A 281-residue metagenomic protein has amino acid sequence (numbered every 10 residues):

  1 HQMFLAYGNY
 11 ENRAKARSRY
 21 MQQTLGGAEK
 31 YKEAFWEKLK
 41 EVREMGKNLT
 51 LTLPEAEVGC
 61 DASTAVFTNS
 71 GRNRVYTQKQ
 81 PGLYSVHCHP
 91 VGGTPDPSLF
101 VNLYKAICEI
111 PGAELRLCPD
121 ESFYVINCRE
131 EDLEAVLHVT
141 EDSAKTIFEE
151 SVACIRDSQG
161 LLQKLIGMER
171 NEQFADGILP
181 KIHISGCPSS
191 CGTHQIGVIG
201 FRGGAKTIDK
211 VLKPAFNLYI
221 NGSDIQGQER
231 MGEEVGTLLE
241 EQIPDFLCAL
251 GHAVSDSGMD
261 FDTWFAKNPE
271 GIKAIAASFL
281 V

Functional and structural regions predicted by a protein language model:
H1-V281: Peripheral terminal and linker regions in Fe-S/redox and tRNA-modifying enzymes
